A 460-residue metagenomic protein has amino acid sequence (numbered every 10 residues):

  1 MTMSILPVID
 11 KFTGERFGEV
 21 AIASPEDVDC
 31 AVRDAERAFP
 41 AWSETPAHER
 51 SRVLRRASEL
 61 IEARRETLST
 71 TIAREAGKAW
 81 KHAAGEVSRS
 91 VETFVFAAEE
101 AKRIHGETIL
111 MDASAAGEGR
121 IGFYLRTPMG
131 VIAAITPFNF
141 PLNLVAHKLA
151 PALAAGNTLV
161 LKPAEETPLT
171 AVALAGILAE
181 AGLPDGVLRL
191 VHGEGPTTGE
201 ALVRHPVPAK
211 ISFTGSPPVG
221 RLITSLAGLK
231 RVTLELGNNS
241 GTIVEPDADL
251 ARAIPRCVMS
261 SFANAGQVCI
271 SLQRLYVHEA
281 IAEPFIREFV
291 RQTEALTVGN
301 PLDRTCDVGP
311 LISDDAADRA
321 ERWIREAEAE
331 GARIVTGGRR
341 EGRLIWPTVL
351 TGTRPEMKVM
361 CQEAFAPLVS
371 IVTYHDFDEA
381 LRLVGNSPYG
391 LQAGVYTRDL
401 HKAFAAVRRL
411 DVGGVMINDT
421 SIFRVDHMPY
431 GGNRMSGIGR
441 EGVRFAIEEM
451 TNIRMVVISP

Functional and structural regions predicted by a protein language model:
M1-R120: N-terminal Rossmann-like NAD(P)+-binding subdomain of aldehyde/semialdehyde dehydrogenases
M3-L6, L272, L391: Short loop/turn microsegments at loop-to-beta-strand junctions
T13-E19, P208, I243, T297 (+3 more regions): Conserved C-terminal structural/oligomerization subdomain of aldehyde/semialdehyde dehydrogenase
G14, R50, I72, F94 (+9 more regions): Residue-level signal for inorganic ion chemistry
R16-A23, A38-E44, A134, T242-E245 (+5 more regions): Short, well-ordered beta-strand elements within core beta-sheets of diverse protein domains
I109-R252, Y374: Rossmann-like NAD(P) dinucleotide-binding subdomain of oxidoreductase/dehydrogenase enzymes
T158-V160, I334, G414: A short hydrophobic/small-residue beta-strand
P218-R354, I417: ALDH superfamily catalytic-core signature
